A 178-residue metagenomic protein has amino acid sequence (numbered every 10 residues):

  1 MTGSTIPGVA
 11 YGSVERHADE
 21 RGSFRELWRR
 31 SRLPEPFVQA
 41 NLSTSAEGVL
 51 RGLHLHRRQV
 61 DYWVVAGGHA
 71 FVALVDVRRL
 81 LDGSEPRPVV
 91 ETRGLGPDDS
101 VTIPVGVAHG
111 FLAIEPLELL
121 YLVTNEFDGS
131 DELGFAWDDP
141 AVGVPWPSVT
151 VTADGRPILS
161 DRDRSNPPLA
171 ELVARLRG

Functional and structural regions predicted by a protein language model:
M1-P97, E118-Y121, N125-S130, F135-G178: Non-catalytic, conserved peripheral segments adjacent to functional cores
G94-E115: Conserved metal-binding segment of the jelly-roll/cupin
